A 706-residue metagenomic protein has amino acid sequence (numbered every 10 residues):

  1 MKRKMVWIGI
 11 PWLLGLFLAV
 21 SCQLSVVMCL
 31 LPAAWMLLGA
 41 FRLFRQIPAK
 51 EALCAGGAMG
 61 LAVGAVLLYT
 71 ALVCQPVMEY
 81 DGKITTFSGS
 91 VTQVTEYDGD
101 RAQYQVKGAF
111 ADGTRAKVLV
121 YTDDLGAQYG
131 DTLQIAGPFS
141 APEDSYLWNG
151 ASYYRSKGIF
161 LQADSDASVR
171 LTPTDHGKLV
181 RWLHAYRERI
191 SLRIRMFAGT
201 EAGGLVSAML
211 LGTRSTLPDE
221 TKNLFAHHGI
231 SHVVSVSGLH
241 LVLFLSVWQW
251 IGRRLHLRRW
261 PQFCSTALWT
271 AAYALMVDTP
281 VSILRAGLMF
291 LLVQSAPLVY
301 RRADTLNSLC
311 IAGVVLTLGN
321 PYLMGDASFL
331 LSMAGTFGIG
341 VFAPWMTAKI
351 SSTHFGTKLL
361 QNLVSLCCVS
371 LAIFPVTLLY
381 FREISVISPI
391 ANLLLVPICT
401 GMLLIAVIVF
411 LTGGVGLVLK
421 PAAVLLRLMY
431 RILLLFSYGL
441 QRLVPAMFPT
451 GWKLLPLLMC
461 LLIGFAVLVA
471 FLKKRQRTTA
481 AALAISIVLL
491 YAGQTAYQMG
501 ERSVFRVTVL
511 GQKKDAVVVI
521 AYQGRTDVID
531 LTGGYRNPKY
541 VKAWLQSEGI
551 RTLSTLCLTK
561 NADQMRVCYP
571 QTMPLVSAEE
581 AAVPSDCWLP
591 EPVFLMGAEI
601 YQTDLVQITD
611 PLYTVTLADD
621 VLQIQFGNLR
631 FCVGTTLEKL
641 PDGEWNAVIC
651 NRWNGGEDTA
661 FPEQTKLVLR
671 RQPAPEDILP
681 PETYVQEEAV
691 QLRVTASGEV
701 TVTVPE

Functional and structural regions predicted by a protein language model:
M1-M78, R285, L455, L468-F471 (+3 more regions): N-terminal leader/targeting segments
R3, W7, G56, A163 (+2 more regions): Hydrophobic alpha-helical transmembrane segments in multi-pass membrane proteins
V26-M36, L331-S332, N392-I398, K453-L458: Alpha-helical transmembrane segments of polytopic membrane proteins
G64-H232, K539-A543, D586, P592: Membrane-interface helix/helix-cap signal primarily in integral membrane proteins
S88-G89, K107-G113, D123-P138, A151-Y153 (+3 more regions): Non-globular, low-confidence helical/coil segments that flank catalytic cores
L179-A198, L205, T213, T221 (+11 more regions): Hydrophobic alpha-helical segments of integral membrane proteins, encompassing both true transmembrane helices
E201, L205, L217, I283 (+5 more regions): Hydrophobic alpha-helical segments of membrane proteins
